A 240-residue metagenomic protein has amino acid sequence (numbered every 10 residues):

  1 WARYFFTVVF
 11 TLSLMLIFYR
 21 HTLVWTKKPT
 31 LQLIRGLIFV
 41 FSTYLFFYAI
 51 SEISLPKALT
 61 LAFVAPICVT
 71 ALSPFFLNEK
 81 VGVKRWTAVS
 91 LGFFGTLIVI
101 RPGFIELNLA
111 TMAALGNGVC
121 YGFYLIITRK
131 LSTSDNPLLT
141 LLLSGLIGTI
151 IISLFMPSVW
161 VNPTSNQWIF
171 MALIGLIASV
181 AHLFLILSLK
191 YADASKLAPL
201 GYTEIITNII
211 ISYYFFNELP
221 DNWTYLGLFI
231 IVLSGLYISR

Functional and structural regions predicted by a protein language model:
W1-F41, C120-F123, L143-S158: Transmembrane alpha-helices of multi-pass small-molecule transport proteins
A2, L59-V64, L131-L146, H182-Y214: Helix-helix packing/entry segments at the starts of transmembrane helices
F5, G36-Y44, P66-A71, T96 (+6 more regions): Hydrophobic/small/kink-forming positions within alpha-helical transmembrane segments of polytopic membrane proteins
T11, F104-P163: Transmembrane alpha-helical segments that form core, pore/gating elements of small-molecule transporters/exporters
H21-L45, L109-N117, N162-V180: Loop-to-transmembrane-helix transition segments
T26-L37, V81-F93, A110-G116, S134-L146 (+1 more regions): Cytoplasmic-side transmembrane-helix entry/capping segments in multi-pass membrane proteins
Y48, A65-T87, V159, I206-Y225: C-terminal transmembrane-helix exit sites in multi-pass transporters
K84-R101, W223-R240: Hydrophobic transmembrane alpha-helices of multi-pass small-molecule transport proteins
